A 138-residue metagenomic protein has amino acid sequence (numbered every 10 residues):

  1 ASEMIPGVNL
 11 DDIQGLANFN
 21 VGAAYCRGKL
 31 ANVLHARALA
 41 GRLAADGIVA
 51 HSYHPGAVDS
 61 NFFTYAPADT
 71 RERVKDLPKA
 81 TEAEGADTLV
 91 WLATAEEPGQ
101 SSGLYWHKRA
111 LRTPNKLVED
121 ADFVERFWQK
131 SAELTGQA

Functional and structural regions predicted by a protein language model:
A1-G47, H54-P78: Catalytic loop of short-chain dehydrogenase/reductase
D12, T64-Y65, R126-Q129, E133: Charged/polar, solvent-exposed surface patches and flexible loops
G28, S52, R73-R112, A121-E125 (+1 more regions): C-terminal helical subdomain
A36-A40, V90, W128, A132: Non-transmembrane alpha-helical segments in soluble domains of secreted/periplasmic/extracellular proteins
S60, A110-N115: Generic structural signal for helix capping and beta-alpha/helix-loop junctions
T64-Y65, K116-V118: Short glycine/threonine-rich loop-to-helix capping motif typified by GTGT followed within a few residues by an Asp-Pro
E96, T135-A138: A general structural signal marking secondary-structure boundaries and capping sites
